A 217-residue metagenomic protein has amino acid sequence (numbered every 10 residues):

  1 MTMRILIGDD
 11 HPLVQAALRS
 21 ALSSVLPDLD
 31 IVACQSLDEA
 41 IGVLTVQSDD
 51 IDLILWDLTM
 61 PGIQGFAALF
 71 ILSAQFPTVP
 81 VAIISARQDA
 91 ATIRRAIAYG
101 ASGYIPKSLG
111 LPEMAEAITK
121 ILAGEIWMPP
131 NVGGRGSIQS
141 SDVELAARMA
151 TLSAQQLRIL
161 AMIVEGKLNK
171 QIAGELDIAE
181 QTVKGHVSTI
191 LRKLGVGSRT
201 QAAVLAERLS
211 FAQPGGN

Functional and structural regions predicted by a protein language model:
A33-L53: Acidic, metal-coordinating helix/loop segments flanking the phosphotransfer/catalytic sites of two-component signaling
S36, P61-A67: Acidic catalytic/metal-coordinating carboxylates
G42, F66-P77: Short amphipathic alpha-helix used as the core "switch/output" element in two-component signaling
D57-L58, S85: Active-site residues of response regulator receiver
I93-A98, P106-A154, R158, F211: Short, flexible helix-to-coil linker/hinge segments that flank and couple to helix-turn-helix
G166-Q201: Recognition helix of helix-turn-helix DNA-binding domains
R192-N217: Basic, Lys/Arg-enriched C-terminal extension of HTH/homeodomain DNA-binding domains
